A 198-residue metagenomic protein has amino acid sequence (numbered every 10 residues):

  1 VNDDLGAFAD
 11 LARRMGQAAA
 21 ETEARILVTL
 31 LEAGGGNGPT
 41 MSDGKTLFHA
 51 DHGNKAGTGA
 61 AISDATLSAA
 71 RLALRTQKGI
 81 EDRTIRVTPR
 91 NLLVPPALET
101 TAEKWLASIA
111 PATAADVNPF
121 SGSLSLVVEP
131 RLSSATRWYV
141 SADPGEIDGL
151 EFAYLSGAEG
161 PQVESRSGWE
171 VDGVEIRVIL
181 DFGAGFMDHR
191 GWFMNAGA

Functional and structural regions predicted by a protein language model:
N2-D10, R14-T76: Alpha-helical scaffold segments that mediate packing/assembly in large oligomeric complexes
A33-G36, T88-P95: A glycine-rich phosphate-binding loop feature that marks nucleotide/adenosyl-phosphate handling sites
K45, G53-T76, R90-N91, A97-A198: Sequence/fold signature of self-assembling virion shell proteins
I80, I85-P89: Short gly/pro-enriched beta-turn/loop segments at secondary-structure junctions
